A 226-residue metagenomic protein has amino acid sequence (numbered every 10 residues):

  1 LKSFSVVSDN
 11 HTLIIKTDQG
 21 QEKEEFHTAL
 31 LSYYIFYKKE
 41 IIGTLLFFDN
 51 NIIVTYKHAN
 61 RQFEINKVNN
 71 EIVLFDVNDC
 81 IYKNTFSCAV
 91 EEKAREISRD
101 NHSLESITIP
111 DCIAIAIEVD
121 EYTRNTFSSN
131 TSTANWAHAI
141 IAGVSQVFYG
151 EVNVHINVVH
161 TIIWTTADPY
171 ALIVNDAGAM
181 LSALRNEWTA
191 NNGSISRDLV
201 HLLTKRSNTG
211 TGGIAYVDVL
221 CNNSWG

Functional and structural regions predicted by a protein language model:
L1-N66, N175-N186: N-terminal prosegments of processed precursors
S32-Y37, V54-T55, I72-V77, I81-N84: Generic recognition of long tandem-repeat/solenoid scaffolds
E64-L74: An exposed acidic His-Trp-rich patch
V73-S224: Fold-level signature of zinc-dependent metallopeptidase catalytic domains
